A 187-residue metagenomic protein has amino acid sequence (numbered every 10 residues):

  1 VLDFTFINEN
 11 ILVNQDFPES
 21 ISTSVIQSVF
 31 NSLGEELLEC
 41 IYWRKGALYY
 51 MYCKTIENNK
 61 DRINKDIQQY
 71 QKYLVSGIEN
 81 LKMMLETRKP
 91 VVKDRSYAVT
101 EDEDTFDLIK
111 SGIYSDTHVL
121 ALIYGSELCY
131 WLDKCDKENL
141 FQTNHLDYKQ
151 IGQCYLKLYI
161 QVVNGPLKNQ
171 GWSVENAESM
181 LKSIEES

Functional and structural regions predicted by a protein language model:
V1-S187: Extended alpha-helical scaffold/coiled-coil
